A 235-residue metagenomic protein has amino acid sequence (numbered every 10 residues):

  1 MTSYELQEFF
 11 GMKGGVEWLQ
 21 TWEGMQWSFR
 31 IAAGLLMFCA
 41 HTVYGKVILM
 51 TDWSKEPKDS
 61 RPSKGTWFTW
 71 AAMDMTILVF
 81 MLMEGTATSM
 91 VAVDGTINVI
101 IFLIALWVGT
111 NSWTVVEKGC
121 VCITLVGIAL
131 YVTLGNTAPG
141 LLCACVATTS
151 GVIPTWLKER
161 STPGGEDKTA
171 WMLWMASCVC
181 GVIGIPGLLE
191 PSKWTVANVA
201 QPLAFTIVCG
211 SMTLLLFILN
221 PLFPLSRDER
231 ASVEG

Functional and structural regions predicted by a protein language model:
T2-G235: Alpha-helical membrane-protein topology signature
